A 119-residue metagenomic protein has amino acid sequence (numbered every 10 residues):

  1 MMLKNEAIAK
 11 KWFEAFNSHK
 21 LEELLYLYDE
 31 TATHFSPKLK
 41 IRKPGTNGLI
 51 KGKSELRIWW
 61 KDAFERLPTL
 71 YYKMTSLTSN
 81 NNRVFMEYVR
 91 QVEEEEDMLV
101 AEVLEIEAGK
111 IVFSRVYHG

Functional and structural regions predicted by a protein language model:
M1-G119: C-terminal and inter-domain tail/linker signature
